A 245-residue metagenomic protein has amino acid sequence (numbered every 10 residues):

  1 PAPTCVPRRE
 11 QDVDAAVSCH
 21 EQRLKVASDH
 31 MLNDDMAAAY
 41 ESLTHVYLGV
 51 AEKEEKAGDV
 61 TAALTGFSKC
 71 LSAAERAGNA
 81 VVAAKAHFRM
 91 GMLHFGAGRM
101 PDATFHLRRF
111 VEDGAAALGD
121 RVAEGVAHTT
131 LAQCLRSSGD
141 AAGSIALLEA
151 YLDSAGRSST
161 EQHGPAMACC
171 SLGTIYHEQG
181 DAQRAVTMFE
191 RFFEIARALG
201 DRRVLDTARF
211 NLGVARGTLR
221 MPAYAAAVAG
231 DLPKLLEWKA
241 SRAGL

Functional and structural regions predicted by a protein language model:
Q22-L32, S68-E75, N79, R108-A117 (+3 more regions): Amphipathic alpha-helical segments of tetratricopeptide repeats
D34, A38-E41, V81, V122 (+2 more regions): Residue signature of alpha-solenoid helical repeat architecture, marking inter-repeat boundaries and helix-start
T44-E54, Q133, S137-G139, G143 (+3 more regions): Alpha-helical linker/edge segments of TPR/alpha-solenoid repeat scaffolds and analogous pre-/post-domain helices
